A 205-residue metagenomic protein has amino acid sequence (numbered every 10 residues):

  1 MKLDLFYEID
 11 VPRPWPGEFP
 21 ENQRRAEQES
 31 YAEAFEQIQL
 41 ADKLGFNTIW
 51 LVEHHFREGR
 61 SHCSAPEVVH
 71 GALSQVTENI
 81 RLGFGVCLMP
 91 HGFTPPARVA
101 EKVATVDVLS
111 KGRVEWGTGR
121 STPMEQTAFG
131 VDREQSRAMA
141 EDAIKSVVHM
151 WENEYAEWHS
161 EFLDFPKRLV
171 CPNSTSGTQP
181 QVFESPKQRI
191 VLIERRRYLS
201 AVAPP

Functional and structural regions predicted by a protein language model:
M1-V76, I80-R81: N-terminal beta1-alpha1-beta2 module of alpha/beta enzyme domains
D4, T48-W50, G83, E115 (+2 more regions): A structural signal for isolated positions on well-ordered beta-strands in alpha/beta enzyme cores
I9, G92-P205: Internal, glycine-rich beta/alpha segment that forms the wall or movable "lid" of small-molecule/cofactor binding
Q23-R24, Y31, M89, G130-R133: Active-site oxyanion-binding pockets that recognize sulfate/phosphate
W50-E53, N79-L82, T175-T178, R197-L199: Short, surface-exposed connector motifs at secondary-structure boundaries
H55-G59, P90-H91, E125: Short, solvent-exposed loop/turn segments at secondary-structure junctions
G59, G85, E184-K187: Short His-Asn-centered micro-motif
G83-H91: Conserved strand-turn element in the central/C-terminal portion of the radical SAM core barrel that lines
